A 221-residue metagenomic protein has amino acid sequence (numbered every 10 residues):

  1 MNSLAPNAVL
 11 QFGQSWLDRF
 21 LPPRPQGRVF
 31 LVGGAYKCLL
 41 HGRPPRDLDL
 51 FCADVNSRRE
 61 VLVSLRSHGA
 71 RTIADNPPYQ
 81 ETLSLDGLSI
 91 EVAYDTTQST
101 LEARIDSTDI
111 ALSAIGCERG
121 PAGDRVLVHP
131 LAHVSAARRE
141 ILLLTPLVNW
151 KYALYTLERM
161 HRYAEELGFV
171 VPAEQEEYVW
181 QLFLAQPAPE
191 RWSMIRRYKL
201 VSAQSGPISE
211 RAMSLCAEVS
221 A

Functional and structural regions predicted by a protein language model:
M1-A221: Catalytic cores of the polymerase beta-like nucleotidyltransferase superfamily and closely associated nucleotide
